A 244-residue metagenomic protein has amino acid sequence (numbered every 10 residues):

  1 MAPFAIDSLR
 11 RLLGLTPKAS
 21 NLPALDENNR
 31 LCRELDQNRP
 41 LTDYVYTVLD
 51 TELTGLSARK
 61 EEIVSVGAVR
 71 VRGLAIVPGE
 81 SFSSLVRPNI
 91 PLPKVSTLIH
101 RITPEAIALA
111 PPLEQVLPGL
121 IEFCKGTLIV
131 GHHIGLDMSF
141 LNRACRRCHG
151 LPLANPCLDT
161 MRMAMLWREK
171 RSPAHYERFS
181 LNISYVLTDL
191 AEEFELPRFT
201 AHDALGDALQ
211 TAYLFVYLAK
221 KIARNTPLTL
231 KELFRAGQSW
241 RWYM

Functional and structural regions predicted by a protein language model:
M1-L13: Nuclease-adjacent, charged terminal/linker segments that flank catalytic cores
R11-L15, A19-A154, E169, S180 (+3 more regions): Conserved non-catalytic scaffold segment of RNase H-like nuclease domains
N142, A212-A219: Short, amphipathic alpha-helical segments that act as regulatory/interfacial helices in nucleotide-processing proteins
G150-A174: Histidine/lysine/aspartate-rich catalytic loop segments that bind and position anionic ligands
L153, A201-H202, K221-L228: Short conserved catalytic/interaction loops centered on acidic-Pro-aromatic/His motifs
Y176-R178: Alpha-helical scaffold elements lining the catalytic groove of polysaccharide deacetylases
D203-L214: Acidic, divalent-metal-coordinating active-site segment for phosphoryl/phosphodiester hydrolysis, typified by short
I222-Y243: Mixed-charge, glycine-rich, non-catalytic linkers/tails in nucleic-acid processing enzymes
